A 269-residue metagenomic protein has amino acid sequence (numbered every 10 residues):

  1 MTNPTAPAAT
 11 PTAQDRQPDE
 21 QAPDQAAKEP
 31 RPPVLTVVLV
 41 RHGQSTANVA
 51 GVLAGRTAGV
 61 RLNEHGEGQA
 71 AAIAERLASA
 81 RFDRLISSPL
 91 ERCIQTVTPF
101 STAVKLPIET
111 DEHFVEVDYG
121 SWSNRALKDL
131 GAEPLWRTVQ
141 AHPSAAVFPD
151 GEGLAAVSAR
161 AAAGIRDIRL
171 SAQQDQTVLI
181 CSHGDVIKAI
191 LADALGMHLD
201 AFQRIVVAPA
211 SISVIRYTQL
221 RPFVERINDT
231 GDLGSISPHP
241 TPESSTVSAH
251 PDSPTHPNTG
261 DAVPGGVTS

Functional and structural regions predicted by a protein language model:
M1-T36, V117-K128, L170, Q174-Q176 (+1 more regions): Acidic, low-complexity terminal tails and accessory targeting/binding regions of phosphate-metabolizing enzymes
T2-E29, P33-R41, T46-V104: Active-site-proximal alpha-helix that buttresses catalytic centers in soluble enzyme cores
S45, V186-I187: Short active-site segment of divalent metal-dependent hydrolases/proteases that encodes the spacing between
A47, R61, A103-A162, R216 (+3 more regions): Phosphate-handling substructures
A71-A78, S158, A162-L170, L191: Generic structural signal for well-ordered alpha-helical scaffold segments
P99, A189, D193: Active-site signature of alpha/beta-hydrolase-fold catalytic machinery across serine- and Asp/Cys-nucleophile hydrolases
L179: Metal-dependent active-site segment of extracytoplasmic phospho-/sulfohydrolases and closely related
H183: Short basic (Lys/Arg) and small-residue
